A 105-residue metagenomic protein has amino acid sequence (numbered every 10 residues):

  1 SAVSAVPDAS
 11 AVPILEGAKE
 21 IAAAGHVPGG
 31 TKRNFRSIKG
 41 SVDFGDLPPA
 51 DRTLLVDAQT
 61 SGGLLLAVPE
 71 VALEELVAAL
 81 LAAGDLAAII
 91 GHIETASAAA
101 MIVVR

Functional and structural regions predicted by a protein language model:
S1-R105: Glycine-/charge-enriched secondary-structure boundary and capping motifs
